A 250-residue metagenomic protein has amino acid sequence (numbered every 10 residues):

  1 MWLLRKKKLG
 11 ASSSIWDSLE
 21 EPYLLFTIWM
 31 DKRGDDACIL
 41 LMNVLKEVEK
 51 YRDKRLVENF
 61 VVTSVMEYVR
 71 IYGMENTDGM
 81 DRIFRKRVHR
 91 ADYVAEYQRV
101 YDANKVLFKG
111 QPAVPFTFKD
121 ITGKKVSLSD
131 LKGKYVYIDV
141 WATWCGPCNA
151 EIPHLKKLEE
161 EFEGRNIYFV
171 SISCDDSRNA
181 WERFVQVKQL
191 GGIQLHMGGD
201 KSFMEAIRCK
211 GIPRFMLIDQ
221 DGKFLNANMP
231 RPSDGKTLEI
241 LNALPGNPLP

Functional and structural regions predicted by a protein language model:
M1-T122, V126: Oxidative protein folding and maturation machinery
K132-G133, D139-K157: Conserved redox-active cysteine motifs that mediate thiol-disulfide chemistry, especially di-cysteine Cys-X(1-2)-Cys
K132-K134, G164, L190, C209: Active-site acidic short loop of glycosyltransferases
Y135-V136, P213: Alpha/beta-hydrolase fold active-site loops
I138, V170-I172, M216: Conserved hydrophobic packing residues within short motifs/helices of P-loop NTPase cores of ABC-family ATPases
A150-K188, G199-E205: Structural microenvironment flanking redox-active thiols in thiol-disulfide oxidoreductases
K188-L190, M197-N242: Thiol/disulfide oxidoreductase modules built on the thioredoxin-like
